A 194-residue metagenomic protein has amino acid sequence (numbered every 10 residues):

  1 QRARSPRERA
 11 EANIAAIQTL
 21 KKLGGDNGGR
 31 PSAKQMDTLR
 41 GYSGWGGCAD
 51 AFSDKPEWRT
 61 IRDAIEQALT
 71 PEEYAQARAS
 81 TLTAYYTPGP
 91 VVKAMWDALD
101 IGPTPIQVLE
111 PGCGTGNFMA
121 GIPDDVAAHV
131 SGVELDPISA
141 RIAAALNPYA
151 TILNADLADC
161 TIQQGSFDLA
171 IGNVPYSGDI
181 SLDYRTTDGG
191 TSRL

Functional and structural regions predicted by a protein language model:
R2-L146: Class I S-adenosyl-L-methionine
P111-L194: SAM-dependent methyltransferase catalytic-core segment centered on the flexible catalytic loop and adjoining short
